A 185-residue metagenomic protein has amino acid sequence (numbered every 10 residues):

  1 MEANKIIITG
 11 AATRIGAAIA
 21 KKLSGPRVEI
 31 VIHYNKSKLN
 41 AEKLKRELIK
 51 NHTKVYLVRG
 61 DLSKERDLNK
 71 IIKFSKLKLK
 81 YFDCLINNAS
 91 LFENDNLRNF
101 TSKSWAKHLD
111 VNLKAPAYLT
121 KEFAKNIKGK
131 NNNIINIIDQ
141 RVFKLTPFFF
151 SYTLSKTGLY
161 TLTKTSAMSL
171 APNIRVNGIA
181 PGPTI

Functional and structural regions predicted by a protein language model:
A12-T13: Conserved glycine-rich cofactor-binding loop
V28-E42: Conserved glycine-rich Rossmann-like NAD(P)H-binding loop of the short-chain dehydrogenase/reductase
K38, R59-K70, S102: The beta1-alpha1 cofactor-binding region of Rossmann-like NAD(H)/NADP(H)-dependent oxidoreductases
N88-E93: Conserved NAD(P)H cofactor-binding loop of Rossmann-fold oxidoreductase domains
N96-L97, S104-L109: Substrate-binding pocket helix/loop in short-chain dehydrogenase/reductase
T120-K121, K164: A short, exposed helix-loop element centered on a Lys and neighboring polar residues
N133-A171, P183-I185: Catalytic loop of short-chain dehydrogenase/reductase
